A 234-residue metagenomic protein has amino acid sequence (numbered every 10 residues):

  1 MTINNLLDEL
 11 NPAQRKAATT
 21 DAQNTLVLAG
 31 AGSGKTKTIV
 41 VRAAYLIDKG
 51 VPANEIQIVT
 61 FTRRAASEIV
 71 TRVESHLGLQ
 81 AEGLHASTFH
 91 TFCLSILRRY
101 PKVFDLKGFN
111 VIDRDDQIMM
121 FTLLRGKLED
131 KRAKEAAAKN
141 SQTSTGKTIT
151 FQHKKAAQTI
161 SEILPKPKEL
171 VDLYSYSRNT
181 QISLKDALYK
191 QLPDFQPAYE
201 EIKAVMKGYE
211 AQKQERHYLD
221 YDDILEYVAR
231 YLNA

Functional and structural regions predicted by a protein language model:
M1-K107, I118: P-loop NTPase Walker
M1-L28, S33, K37-T38, E55-Q57 (+1 more regions): Accessory N-terminal region flanking or inserted into the helicase ATPase core in nucleic-acid motor proteins
D48, R98, E129-D130, N179 (+1 more regions): A generic secondary-structure boundary signal that marks alpha-helix termini
V51-E55, H76-L84, Y100-D113, R125-K139 (+3 more regions): Short, polar/flexible loop-turn hinges at active-site or ligand-entry regions and domain interfaces
L94-Y100, M119-L128, S144-Q152, A156-I160 (+2 more regions): Core catalytic lobe of class I
D113, Q117, Y221: Hydrophobic (often cysteine-bearing) scaffold residues that line and stabilize catalytic clefts of nucleotide/cofactor
